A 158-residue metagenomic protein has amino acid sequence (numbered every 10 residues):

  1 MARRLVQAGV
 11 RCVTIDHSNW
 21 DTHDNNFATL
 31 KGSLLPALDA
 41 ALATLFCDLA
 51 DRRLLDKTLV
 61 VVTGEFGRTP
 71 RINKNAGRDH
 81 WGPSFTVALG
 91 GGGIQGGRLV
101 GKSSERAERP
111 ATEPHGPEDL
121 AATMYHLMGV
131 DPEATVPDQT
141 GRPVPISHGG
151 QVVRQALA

Functional and structural regions predicted by a protein language model:
M1-A158: Ligand-binding pockets and gating/stacking loops
